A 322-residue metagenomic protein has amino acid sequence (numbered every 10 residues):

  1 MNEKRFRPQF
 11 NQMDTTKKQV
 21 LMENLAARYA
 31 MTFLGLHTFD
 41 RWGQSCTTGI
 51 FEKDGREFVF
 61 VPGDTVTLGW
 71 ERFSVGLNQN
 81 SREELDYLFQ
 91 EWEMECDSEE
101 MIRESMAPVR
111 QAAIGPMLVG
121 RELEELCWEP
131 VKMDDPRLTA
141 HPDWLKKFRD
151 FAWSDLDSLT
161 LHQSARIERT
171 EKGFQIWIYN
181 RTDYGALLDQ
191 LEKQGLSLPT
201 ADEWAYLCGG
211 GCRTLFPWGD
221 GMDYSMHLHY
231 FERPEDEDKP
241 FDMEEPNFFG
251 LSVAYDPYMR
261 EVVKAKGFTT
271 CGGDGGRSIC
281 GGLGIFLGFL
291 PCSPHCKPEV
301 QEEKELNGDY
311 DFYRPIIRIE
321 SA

Functional and structural regions predicted by a protein language model:
M1-S197, K304-A322: Extended beta-strand/loop cores of jelly-roll/beta-sandwich
E3-N11, E245, F249, A254-A322: Surface-exposed recognition segments
V61, V66, V119, L207 (+5 more regions): Generic structural hydrophobic/aromatic packing signal, biased to beta-strands
R72-G76, E83, K132-D134, R213 (+3 more regions): Surface-exposed beta-strand edges and their flanking turn/coil or helix-capping segments
E84-Y87, P142-K147, M222-S225, I285-F289 (+1 more regions): Glycine-rich loops and low-complexity Gly/Arg-rich segments that provide flexible linkers or classic glycine-based
R166-G282: Functional-site microenvironments in short loops/helix caps that host divalent-cation chemistry
